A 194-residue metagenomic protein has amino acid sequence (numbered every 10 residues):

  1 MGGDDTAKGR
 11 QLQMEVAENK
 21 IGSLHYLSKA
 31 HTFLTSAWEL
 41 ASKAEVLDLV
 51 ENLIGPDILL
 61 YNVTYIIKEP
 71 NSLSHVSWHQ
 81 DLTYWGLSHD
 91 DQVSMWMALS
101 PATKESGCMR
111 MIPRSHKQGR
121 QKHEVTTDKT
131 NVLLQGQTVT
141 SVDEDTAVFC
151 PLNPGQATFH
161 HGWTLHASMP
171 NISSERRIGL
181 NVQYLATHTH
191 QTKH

Functional and structural regions predicted by a protein language model:
M1-W78, T83-L87, E124: Non-heme Fe(II)-dependent double-stranded beta-helix
G9-E15, A157-F159, W163-H194: Non-heme Fe(II)/2-oxoglutarate
G9-M14, Q80, K129-T146, S174-R176 (+1 more regions): Short, surface-exposed loop/helix-turn segments at secondary-structure junctions that function as lids/hinges flanking
F33, Y61, D91, E105-G107 (+2 more regions): Residues that flank catalytic or metal-binding motifs in active/ligand-binding sites
T35-S42, S88, E144-N153, S173: Aromatic-acidic/polar surface patches that form glycan- and anion
Y65-S72, L82-T83, D90-D91, L99-K104 (+1 more regions): Short acidic/polar capping segments at secondary-structure boundaries
H79, G86-K104, P151-P154, F159 (+1 more regions): Short, conserved beta-strand element in jelly-roll/cupin
A102-M169, T189: Double-stranded beta-helix
